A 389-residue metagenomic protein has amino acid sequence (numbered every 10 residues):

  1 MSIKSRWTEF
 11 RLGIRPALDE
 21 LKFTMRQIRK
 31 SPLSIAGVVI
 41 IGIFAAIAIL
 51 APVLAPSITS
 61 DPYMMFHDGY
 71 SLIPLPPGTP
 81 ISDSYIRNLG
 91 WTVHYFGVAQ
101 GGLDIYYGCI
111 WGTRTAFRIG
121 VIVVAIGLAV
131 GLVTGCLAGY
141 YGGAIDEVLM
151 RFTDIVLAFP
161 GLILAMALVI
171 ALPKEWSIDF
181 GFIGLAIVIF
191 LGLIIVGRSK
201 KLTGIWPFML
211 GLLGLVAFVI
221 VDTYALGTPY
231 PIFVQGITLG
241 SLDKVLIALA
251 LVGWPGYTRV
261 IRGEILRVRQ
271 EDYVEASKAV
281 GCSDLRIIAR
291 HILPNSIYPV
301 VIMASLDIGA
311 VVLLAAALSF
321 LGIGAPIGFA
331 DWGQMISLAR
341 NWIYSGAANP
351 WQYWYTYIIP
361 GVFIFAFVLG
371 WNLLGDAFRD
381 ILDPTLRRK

Functional and structural regions predicted by a protein language model:
M1-L128, L132, C136-L137, A144-E147 (+7 more regions): Gly/Trp-centered helix-boundary motif
V39-G42, I110, I122-I126, I145 (+7 more regions): Hydrophobic residues within alpha-helical transmembrane segments of multi-pass solute transporters/permease subunits
Y95, I126-V130, Y140, L149-R259 (+2 more regions): Generic hydrophobic transmembrane alpha-helix motif, especially the helices
R114-V130, L266, L285-A317, W371: Transmembrane alpha-helices
F117, A144, L239-L246, I288 (+3 more regions): The feature captures the transmembrane alpha-helix scaffold of multi-pass secondary transporters
F152, A158, L168-A171, L246-Y257 (+7 more regions): Hydrophobic transmembrane alpha-helices
G263-Y273, F378-D380, P384-T385: Transmembrane helix boundary and interhelical loop/hinge segments in multi-pass membrane proteins
